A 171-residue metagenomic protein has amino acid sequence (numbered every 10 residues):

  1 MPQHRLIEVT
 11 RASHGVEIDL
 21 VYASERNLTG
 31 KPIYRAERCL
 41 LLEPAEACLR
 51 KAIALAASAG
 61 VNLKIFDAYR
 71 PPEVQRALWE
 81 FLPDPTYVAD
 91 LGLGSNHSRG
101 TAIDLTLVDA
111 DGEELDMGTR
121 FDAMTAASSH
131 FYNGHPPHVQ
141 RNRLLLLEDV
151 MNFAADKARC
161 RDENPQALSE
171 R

Functional and structural regions predicted by a protein language model:
M1-A68, E80-C160, L168-R171: Extracytoplasmic cell-surface/polysaccharide-interacting catalytic and binding patches
P71: Segments that shape or occlude catalytic/ligand-binding pockets
P165: Metal-dependent active-site segment of extracytoplasmic phospho-/sulfohydrolases and closely related
